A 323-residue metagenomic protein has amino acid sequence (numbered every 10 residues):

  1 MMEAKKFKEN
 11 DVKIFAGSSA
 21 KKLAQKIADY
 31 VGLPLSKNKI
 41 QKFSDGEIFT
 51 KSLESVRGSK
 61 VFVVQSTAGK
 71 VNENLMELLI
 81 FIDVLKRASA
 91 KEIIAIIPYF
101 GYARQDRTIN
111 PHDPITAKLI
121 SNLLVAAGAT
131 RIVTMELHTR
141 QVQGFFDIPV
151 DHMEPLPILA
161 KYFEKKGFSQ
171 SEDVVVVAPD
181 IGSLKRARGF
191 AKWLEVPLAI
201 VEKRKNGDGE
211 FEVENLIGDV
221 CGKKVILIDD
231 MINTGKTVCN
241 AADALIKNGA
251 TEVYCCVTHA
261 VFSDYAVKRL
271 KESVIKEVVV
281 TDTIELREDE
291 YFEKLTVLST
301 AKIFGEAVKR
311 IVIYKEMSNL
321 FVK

Functional and structural regions predicted by a protein language model:
M1-K323: PRPP-associated nucleotide enzymes
